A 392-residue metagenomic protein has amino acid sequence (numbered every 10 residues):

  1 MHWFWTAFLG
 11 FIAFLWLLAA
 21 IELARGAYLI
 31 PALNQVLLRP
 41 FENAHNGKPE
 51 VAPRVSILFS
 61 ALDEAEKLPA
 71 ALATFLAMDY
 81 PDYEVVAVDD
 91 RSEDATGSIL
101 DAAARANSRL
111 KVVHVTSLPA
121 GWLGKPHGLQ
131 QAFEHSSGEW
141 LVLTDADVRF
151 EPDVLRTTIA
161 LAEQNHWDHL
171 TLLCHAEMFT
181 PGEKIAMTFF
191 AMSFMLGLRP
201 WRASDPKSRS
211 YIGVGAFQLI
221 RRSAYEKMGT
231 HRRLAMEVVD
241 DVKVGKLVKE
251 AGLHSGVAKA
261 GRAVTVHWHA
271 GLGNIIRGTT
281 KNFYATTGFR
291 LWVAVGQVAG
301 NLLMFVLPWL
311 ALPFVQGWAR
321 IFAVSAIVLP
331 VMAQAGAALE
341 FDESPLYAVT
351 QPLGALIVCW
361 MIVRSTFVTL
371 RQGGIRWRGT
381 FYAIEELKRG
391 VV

Functional and structural regions predicted by a protein language model:
M1-K48, T188, P200: N-terminal membrane-anchoring/stem segments of glycan-assembly enzymes
R25, I30-V36, A294-G373: Membrane-embedded multi-pass helical conduit in multi-pass membrane proteins, especially envelope-biosynthetic
L29, A106-E134, T157-M228, R232 (+4 more regions): Long helical/loop segments within the catalytic core of UDP-sugar-dependent glycosyltransferases, especially the large
P53-S56, E84: Cell-envelope/extracellular polymer assembly enzymes that use nucleotide-activated donors
L72-P119: Acidic donor-binding segment of Leloir-type glycosyltransferases
A95, T144-L161: Acidic donor-binding/catalytic loop of UDP-sugar-dependent glycosyltransferases, especially processive GT2
H135-W140: Short acidic donor-binding loop at the edge of a beta-strand
A162-L196, S223-E226, T230-V293, T380-G390: Catalytic donor/gating beta->alpha subdomain of glycosyltransferases that bind UDP-sugars
